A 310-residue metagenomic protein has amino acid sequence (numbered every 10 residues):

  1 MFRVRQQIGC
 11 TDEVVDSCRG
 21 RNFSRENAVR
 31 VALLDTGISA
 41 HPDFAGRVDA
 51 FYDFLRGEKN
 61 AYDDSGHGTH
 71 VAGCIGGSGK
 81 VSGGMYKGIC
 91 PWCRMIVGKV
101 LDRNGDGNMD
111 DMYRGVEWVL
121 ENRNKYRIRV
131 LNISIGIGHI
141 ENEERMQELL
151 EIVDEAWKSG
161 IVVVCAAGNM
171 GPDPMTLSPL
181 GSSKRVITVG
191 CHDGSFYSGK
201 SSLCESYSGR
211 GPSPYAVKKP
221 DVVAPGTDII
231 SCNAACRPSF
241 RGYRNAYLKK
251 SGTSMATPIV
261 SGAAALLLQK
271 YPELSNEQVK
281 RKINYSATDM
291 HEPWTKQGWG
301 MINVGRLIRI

Functional and structural regions predicted by a protein language model:
M1-L33, L55-D64, L203-G211, N303-G305: N-terminal domain-start motif of subtilase-like serine proteases
C18-A50, E58-D110, Y126-R129, S182-R185 (+3 more regions): Subtilisin-like serine protease catalytic core
L34-G37, I75-S78, G98-D102, I133-I137 (+6 more regions): Active-site-proximal beta-strand/loop segments in catalytic clefts of secreted hydrolases
D35, G46, G181-Q269: Extracellular S/T/G-rich loop segment that most often corresponds to the catalytic His/Ser-adjacent loop
A40, V81-S82, N169-M175, S195-Y197: Active-site environment of divalent metal-dependent phosphoester hydrolases
H70-C74, R114, P258-L266: Short amphipathic alpha-helical face segments that pack within enzyme cores and frequently flank/anchor catalytic
V100-R185, P214-V217, C236-R237, R241-N245 (+3 more regions): Substrate-binding/access-modulating region of protease and related hydrolase catalytic domains
H139-I140, L149-L150, M255-L266, A287-M301 (+1 more regions): Conserved N-terminal glycine/acidic-rich loop preference
